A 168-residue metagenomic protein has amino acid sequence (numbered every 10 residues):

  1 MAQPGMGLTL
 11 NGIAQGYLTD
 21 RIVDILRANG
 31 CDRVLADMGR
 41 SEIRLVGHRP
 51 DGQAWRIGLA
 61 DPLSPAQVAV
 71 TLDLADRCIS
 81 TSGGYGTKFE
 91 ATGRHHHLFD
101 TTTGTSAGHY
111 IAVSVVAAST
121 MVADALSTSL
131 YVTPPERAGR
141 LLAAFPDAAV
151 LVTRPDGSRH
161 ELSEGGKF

Functional and structural regions predicted by a protein language model:
M1-F168: Mature catalytic core of soluble alpha/beta enzymes
